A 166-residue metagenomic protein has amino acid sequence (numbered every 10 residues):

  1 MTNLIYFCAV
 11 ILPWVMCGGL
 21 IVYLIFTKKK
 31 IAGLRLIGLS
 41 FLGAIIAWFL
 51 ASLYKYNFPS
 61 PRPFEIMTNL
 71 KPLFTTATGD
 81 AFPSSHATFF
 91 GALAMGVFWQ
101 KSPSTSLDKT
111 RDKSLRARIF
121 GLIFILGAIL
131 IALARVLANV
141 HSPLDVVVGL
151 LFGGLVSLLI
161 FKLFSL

Functional and structural regions predicted by a protein language model:
M1-G18, A51-G79: N-terminal transmembrane-helix/juxtamembrane module of multi-pass inner/ER membrane proteins
M1-T2, T27-R35, L39, D112 (+1 more regions): Juxtamembrane/transmembrane-helix boundary motifs in multi-pass membrane proteins
I11, V15, S40-F49, L150 (+1 more regions): Alpha-helical transmembrane spans of integral membrane proteins, capturing the lipid-embedded, hydrophobic core of TM
M16-G19, Y23, I125: Hydrophobic alpha-helical transmembrane segments
I21, I46, L50, Y54 (+3 more regions): Alpha-helical membrane-inserting segments
V22-L50, F120: Interfacial segments of alpha-helical transmembrane regions
T27-K30, Y56-E65, Q100, V140-H141 (+1 more regions): Membrane-interface elements of multi-pass transporters and channels
F74-L166: Membrane-embedded catalytic cores of phosphoryl/pyrophosphoryl-handling enzymes
